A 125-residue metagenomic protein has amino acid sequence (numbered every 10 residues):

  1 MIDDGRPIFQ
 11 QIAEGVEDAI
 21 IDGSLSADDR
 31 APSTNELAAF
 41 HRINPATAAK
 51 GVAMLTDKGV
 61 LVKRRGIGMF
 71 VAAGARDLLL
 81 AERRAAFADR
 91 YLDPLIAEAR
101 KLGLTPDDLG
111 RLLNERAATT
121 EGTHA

Functional and structural regions predicted by a protein language model:
M1-A31, E36, A86, R90-A125: Extreme N-terminal segment that seeds HTH/winged-HTH DNA-binding domains in transcriptional regulators
P7, A53, G68-F70: Gly/Ser/Thr-rich beta-alpha loop segments that engage phosphate groups in nucleotides
Q10, A46-A48, R65, I96: Hydrophobic alpha-helical segments
D22, K50, R65-I67: Short glycine-rich loop/turn motifs that provide flexible caps or phosphate-binding loops at active sites
R30-K63: N-terminal helix-turn-helix
S33, I67-A73: Minor-groove-contacting beta-hairpin "wing" of winged helix-turn-helix DNA-binding domains
F40, N44, V60, R65-G66 (+4 more regions): Short alpha-helix boundary/capping motifs
A72-D93: A surface-exposed regulatory interaction patch that couples sensing to output across bacterial transport/metabolic
